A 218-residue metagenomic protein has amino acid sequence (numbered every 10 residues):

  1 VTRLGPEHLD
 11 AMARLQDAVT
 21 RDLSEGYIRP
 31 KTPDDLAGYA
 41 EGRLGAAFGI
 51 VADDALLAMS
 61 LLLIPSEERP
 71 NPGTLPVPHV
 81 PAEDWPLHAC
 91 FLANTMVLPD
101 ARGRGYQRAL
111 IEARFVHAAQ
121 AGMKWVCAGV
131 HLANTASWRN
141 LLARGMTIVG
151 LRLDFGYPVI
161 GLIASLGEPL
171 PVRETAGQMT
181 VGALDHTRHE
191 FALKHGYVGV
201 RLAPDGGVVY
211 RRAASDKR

Functional and structural regions predicted by a protein language model:
V1-D35, G42-V51, L56, E174-T180: Short amphipathic alpha-helix that is part of the acyltransferase structural core
A58-N94: Conserved acyl-donor/pantetheine-binding loop and adjacent beta-alpha core of acyl/acetyltransferases and related
E67, G129, L142-L162, V198-G206: Conserved catalytic-core motifs of GNAT/GCN5-like acyltransferases
E83-P86, L98-A109, A121, A133-A136: Conserved glycine-rich acetyl-CoA-binding loop
N94-V97, G103-V116, R139, A143: Conserved acetyl-CoA-binding loop-helix of GNAT-fold acetyltransferases
R114, A128-W138, T180-D185: Conserved beta-strand-loop-alpha-helix junction that forms the acyl-donor binding cleft
A118-H131, P158: Conserved GNAT acetyl-CoA-binding A-motif
Q120, L132-L151, T187, K194-H195: Conserved active-site alpha-helix within GNAT-family acetyltransferase domains
